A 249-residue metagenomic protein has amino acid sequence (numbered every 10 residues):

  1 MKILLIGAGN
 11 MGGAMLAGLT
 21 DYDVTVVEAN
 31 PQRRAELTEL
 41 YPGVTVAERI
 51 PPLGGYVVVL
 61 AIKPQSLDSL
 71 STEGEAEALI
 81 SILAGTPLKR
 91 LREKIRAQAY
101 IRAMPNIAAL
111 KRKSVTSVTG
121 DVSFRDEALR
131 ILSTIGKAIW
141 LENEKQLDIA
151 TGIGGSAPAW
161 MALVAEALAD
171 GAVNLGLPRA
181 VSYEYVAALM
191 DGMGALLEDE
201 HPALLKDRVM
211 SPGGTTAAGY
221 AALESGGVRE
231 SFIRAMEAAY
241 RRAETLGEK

Functional and structural regions predicted by a protein language model:
M1-E48, K113-S114, V173-N174: NAD(P)+-binding Rossmann beta1-loop-alpha1 motif at the extreme N-terminus of oxidoreductases
K2, D23, A78, A99 (+1 more regions): Residues at the starts of beta-strands that form the adenosine-phosphate
Q32-R33, S66, L168: Conserved short alpha-helix immediately C-terminal to the canonical SAM/SAH-binding motif I of Rossmann-like
L40, R90-A99, V115-I149, W160-D199 (+1 more regions): Internal alpha-helical scaffold of NAD(P)-dependent oxidoreductase catalytic cores
L40-Y41, E48-F124: Glycine/small-residue-rich loop that forms an oxyanion/phosphate-binding "nest" at active or ligand-binding sites
T151-A159, K206: A short glycine-threonine-serine/GTX helix/turn-capping micro-motif
A187, D191-K249: NAD(P)-dependent Rossmann-like dehydrogenase/reductase catalytic/cofactor-binding core
